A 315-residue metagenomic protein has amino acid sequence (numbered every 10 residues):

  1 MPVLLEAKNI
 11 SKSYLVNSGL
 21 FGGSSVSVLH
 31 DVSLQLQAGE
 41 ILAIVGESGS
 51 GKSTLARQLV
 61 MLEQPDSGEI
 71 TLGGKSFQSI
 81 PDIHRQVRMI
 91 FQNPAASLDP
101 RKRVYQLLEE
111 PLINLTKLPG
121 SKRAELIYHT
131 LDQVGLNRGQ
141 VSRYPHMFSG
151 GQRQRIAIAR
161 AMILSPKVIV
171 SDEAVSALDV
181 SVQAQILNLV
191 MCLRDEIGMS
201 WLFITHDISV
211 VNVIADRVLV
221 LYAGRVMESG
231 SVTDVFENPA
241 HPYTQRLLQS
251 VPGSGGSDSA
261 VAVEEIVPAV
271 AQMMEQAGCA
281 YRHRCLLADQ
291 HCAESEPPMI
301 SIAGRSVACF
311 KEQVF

Functional and structural regions predicted by a protein language model:
M1-E237, V307, Q313-F315: ABC transporter nucleotide-binding domains
N17, S231-F315: Charged, flexible cofactor/metal-binding loops and thiol motifs
